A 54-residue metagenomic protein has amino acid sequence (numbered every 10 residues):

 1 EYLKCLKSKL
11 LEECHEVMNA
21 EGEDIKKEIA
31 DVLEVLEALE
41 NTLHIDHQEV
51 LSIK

Functional and structural regions predicted by a protein language model:
E1-K54: Flexible "arm" and connector segments at domain edges
